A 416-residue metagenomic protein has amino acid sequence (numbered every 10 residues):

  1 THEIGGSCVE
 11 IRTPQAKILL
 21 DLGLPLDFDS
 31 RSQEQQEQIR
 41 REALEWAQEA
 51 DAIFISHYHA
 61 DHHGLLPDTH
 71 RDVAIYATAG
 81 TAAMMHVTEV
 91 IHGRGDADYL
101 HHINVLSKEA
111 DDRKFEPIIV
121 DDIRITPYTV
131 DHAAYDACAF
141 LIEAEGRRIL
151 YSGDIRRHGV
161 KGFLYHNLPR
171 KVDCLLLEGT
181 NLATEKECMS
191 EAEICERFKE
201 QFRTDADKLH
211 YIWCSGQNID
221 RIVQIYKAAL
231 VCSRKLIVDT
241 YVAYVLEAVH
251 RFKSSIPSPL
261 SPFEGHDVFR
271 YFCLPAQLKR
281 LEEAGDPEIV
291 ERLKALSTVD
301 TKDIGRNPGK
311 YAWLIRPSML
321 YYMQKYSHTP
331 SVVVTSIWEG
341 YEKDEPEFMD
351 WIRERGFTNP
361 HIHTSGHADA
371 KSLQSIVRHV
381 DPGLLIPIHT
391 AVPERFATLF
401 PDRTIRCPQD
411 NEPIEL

Functional and structural regions predicted by a protein language model:
E3-G6, E10-I55, G64-D68, A77-T81 (+3 more regions): Pre-active-site segment of Zn-dependent metallo-hydrolases
I4, T13, E116-R170: Catalytic core of the metallo-beta-lactamase
I11, D21, H57-Y58, M85 (+8 more regions): Divalent metal-coordination and catalytic microenvironments
A16-I18, D51-A52, I123, R147-I149 (+5 more regions): Structural motif
A52-H62, H132, H389: Histidine-centered divalent metal-coordination motifs
T81-A137, E143-E145, R251-L296: Metallo-beta-lactamase
G159-Y241, T329-R406: Cap/insert and terminal regions of metallo-dependent hydrolase folds
C188-H328: Hard-cation-handling environments
